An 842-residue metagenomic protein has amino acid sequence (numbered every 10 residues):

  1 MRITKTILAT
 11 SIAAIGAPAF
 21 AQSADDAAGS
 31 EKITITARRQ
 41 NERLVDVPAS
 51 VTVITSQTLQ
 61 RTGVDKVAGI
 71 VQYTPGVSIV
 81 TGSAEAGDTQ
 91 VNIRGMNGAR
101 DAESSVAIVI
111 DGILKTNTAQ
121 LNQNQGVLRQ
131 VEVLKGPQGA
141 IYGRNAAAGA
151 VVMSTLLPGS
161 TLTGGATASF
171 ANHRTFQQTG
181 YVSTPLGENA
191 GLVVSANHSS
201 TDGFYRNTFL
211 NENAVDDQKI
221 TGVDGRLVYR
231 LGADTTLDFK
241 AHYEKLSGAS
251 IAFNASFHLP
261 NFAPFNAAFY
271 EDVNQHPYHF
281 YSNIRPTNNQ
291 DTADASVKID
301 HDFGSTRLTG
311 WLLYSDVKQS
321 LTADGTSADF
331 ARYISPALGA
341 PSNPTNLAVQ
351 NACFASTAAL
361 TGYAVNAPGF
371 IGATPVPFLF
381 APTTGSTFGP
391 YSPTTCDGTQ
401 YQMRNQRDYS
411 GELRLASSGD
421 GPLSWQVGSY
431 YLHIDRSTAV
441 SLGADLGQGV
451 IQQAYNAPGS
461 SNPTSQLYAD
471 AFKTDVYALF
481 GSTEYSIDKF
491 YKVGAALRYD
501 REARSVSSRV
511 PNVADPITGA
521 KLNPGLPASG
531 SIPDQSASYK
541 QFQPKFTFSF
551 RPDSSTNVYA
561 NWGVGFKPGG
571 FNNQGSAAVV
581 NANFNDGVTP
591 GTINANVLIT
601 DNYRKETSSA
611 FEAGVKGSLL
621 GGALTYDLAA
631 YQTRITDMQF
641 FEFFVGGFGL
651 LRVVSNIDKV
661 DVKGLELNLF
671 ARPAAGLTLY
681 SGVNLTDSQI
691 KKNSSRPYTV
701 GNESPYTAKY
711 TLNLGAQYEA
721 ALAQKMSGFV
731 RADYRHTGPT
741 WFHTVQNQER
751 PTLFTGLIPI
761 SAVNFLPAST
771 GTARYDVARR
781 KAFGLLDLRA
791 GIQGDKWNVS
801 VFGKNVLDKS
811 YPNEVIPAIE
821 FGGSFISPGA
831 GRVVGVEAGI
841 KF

Functional and structural regions predicted by a protein language model:
G29-T161, A613: Acidic, small-polar-rich N-terminal luminal/periplasmic segments of exported/outer-membrane proteins
D88, S104-S105, N117, G126-R129 (+6 more regions): Outer-membrane beta-barrel translocator/receptor signature
A168-N172, H198-D202, Y243-S247, F303 (+13 more regions): Transmembrane beta-strands of outer-membrane beta-barrel pores
Y205-A214, I251-N283, T326-Y401, S441-A469 (+6 more regions): Solvent-exposed loop segments that connect transmembrane elements
A295-V317, N366-F370, T374-S386, S392-V513 (+3 more regions): Face-selective signature of the C-terminal outer-membrane beta-barrel domain
S296-F303, R307-L313, V317-G325, N557-G563 (+4 more regions): Membrane-embedded beta-barrel scaffold of Gram-negative outer-membrane proteins
F490, T625-I635, V653-V745, E837-K841: Gram-negative outer-membrane beta-barrel transporters
R735-F754, G791-F842: C-terminal beta-signal and adjacent terminal beta-strands/loops of Gram-negative outer-membrane beta-barrel proteins
